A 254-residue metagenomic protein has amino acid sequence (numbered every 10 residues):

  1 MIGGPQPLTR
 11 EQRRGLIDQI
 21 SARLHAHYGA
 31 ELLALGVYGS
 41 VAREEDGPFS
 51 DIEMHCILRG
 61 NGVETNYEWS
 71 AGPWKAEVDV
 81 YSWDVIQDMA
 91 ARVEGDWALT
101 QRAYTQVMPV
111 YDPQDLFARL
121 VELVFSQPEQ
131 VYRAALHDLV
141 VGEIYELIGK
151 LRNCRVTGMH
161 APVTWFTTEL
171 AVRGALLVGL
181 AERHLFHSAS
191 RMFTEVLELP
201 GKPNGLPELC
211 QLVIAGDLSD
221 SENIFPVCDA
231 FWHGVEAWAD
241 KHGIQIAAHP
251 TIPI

Functional and structural regions predicted by a protein language model:
I2-L8, Q12, L16, Y67-G158: Conserved NTP/Mg2+-binding pocket subregion across the NTase superfamily
G15-R23: Long, highly charged amphipathic alpha-helices
A22-A26, A237: A generic structural signal for well-ordered alpha-helical segments enriched in polar/charged residues
H25, H55, D138-L139: Short, 15-30-residue, compositionally biased linear elements with alpha-helical propensity or flexible coil
H25-L33: Short secondary-structure junctions
A34-W83: Catalytic metal-binding acidic patch
P48-F49, A90-R92, S190-M192: Short aromatic-enriched loop/helix-cap "lid" or pocket-rim segments at secondary-structure transitions that line
Q127-I254: Conserved nucleotidyltransferase catalytic core and NTase-mimicking acidic/glycine-rich helix/loop elements in nucleic
